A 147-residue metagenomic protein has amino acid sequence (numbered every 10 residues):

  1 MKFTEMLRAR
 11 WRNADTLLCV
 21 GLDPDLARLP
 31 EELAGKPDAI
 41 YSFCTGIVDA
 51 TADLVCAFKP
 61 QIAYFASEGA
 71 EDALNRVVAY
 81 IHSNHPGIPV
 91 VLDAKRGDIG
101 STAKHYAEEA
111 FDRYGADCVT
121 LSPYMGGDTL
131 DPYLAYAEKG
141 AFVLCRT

Functional and structural regions predicted by a protein language model:
M1-P60, F65-G87: Conserved N-terminal beta1-alpha1 strand-loop-helix module at the mouth
R10, K59, K95-R96, R146: Basic side chains
L17, P89, G140-F142: Proline-centered loop/turn at the N-terminus of a beta-strand
C19-G21, V91-L92, T120: Generic enzyme active-site microenvironment
D25-L26, D98-T147: Conserved anion-binding
Q61, D93-A94, S122: Structural motif
A66, P89-A103: Conserved PLP phosphate-binding loop immediately N-terminal to the Schiff-base lysine helix in PLP-dependent enzymes
